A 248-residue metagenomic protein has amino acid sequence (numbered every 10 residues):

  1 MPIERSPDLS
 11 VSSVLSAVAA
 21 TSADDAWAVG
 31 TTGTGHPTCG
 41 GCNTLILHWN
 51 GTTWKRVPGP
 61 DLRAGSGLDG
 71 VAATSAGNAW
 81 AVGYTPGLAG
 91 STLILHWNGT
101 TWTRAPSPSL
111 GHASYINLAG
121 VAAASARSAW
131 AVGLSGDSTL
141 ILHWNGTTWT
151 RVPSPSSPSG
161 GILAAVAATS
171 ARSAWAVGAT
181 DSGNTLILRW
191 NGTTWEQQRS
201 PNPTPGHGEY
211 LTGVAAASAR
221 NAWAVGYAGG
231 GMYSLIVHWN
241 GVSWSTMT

Functional and structural regions predicted by a protein language model:
M1-T248: Residue-level hotspots at or immediately adjacent to binding/recognition sites across diverse folds
